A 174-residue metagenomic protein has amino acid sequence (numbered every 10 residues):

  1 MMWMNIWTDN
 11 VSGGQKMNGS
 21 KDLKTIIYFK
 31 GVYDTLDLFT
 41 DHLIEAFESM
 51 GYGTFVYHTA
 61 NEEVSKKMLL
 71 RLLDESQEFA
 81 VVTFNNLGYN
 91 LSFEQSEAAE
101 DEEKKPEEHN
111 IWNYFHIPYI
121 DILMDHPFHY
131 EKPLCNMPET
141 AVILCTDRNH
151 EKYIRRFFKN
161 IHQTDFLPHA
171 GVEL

Functional and structural regions predicted by a protein language model:
M1-Y57, D165: N-terminal subdomain of nucleotide-sugar transferases
F29-K30, L36-M50, F55-R155: Extended catalytic core of nucleotide-activated donor transferases of GT-like folds
I143-E151, N160-L174: Donor nucleotide-sugar binding/catalytic pocket of nucleotide-sugar-dependent glycosyltransferases
